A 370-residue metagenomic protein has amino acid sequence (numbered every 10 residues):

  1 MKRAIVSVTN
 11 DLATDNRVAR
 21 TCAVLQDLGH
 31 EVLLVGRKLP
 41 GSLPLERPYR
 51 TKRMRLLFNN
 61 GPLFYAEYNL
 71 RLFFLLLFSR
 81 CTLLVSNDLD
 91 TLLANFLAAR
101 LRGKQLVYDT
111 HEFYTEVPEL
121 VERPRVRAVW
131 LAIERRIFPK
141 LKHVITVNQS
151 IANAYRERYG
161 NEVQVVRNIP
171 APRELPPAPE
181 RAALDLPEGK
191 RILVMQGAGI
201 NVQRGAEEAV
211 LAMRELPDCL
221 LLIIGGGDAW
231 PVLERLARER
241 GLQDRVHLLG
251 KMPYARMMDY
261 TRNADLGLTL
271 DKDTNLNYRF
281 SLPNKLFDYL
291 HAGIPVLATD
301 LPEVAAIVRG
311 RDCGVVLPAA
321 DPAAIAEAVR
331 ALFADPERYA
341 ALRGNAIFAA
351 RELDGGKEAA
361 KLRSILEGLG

Functional and structural regions predicted by a protein language model:
V6-S7, I145, P187-R214, L222 (+1 more regions): Conserved donor-binding/catalytic core segment of Leloir-type glycosyltransferases
G36, L131-P177, H247-L249: Donor nucleotide-sugar binding/catalytic pocket of nucleotide-sugar-dependent glycosyltransferases
L43, R125, L175-P187: A short helix/loop element that forms part of the nucleotide-sugar donor recognition site in Leloir-type
L70-F78, L93, L97-L101, Y108 (+2 more regions): Membrane-proximal helix-turn-helix segments that form the acceptor-binding/catalytic region of lipid-linked
V232-D259, N263-L266: Nucleotide-activated donor-binding/catalytic signature segment of Leloir-type glycosyltransferases, i.e., the conserved
L266-T269, D288-A298: Short hydrophobic beta-strand element within catalytic cores of glycosyltransferases and related nucleotide-activated
G310-R311, V315-P322, A331-E337: Conserved acidic donor-binding segment of nucleotide-sugar-dependent glycosyltransferases
A324, A331, R338-E352: A short, well-ordered alpha-helix in the C-terminal region of glycosyltransferases
